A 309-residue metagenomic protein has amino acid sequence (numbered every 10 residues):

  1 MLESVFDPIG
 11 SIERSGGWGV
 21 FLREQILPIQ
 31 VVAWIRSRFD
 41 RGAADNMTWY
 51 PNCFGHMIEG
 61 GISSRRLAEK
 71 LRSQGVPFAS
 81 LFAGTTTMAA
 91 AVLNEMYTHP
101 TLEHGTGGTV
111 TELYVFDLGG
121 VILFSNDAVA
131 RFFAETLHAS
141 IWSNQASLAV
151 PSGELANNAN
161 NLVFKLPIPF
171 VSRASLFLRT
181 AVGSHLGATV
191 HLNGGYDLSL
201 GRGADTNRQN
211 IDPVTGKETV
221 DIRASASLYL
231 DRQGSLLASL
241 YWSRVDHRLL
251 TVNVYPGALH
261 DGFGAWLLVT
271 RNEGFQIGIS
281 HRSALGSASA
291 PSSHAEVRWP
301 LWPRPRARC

Functional and structural regions predicted by a protein language model:
M1-Q74, V214-G216, I222-L236, R244-R248: Transmembrane beta-barrel domains of Gram-negative outer membranes and organellar outer membranes
I58-Q74, Y114-A130, G286-A290: Membrane-interfacial alpha-helical segments at the cytosolic side of multi-pass membrane proteins
R72-F82, N126-S143, A258-L259, A290-H294 (+1 more regions): Short loop/turn motifs that connect adjacent beta-strands in outer-membrane beta-barrel proteins
A90-Y114: Interfacial helix-loop-helix junctions of multi-pass membrane proteins
T109-A159: Extended amphipathic alpha-helical segments with heptad-repeat/coiled-coil character used for oligomerization, fusion
P167-V254: Long, repeat-rich segments with strong aromatic
L176, G262-L268: Transmembrane beta-strand segments that form the barrel wall of outer-membrane beta-barrel proteins
R271-C309: Outer-membrane beta-barrel "beta-signal"
